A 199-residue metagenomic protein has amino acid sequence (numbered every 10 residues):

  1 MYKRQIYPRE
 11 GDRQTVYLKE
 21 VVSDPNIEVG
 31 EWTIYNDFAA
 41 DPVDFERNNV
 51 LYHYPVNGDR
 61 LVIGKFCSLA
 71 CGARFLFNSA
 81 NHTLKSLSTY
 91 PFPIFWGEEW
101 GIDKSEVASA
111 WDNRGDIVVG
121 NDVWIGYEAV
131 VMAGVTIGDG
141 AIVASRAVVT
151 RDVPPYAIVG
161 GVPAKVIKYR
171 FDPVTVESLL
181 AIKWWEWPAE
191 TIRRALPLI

Functional and structural regions predicted by a protein language model:
M1-Y2: Conserved small/polar residues in nucleotide/adenosyl-binding loops
Q14-F38: N-terminal segments that cap or nucleate solenoid repeat domains
I27, I34-A133: Flexible, glycine/small-residue-enriched loop-and-beta-strand segment within the central core of proteins
I117, E128-A141, A147-R151: Beta-rich strand-turn-strand
T191-I199: ABC ATPase nucleotide-binding domains
